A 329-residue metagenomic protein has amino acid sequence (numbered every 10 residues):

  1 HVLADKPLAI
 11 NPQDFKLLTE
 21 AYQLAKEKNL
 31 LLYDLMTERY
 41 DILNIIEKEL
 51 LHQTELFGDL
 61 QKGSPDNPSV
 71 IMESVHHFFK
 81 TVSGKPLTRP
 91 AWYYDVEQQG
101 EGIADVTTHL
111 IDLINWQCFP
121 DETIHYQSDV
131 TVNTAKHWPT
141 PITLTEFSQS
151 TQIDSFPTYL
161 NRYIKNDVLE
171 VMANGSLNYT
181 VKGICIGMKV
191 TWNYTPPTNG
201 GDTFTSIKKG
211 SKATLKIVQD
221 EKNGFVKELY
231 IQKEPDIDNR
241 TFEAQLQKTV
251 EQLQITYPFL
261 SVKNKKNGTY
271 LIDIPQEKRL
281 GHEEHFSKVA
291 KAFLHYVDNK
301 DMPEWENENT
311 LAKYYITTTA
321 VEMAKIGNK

Functional and structural regions predicted by a protein language model:
H1-A4: Rossmann-fold NAD(P) dinucleotide-binding segment
L8-P86: A contiguous active-site-proximal alpha/beta segment in oxidoreductase catalytic domains
I10-Q13, L35, R39, G102 (+3 more regions): Extracytoplasmic/periplasmic, Sec-exported soluble proteins
P12-Y22, K26, L31, V106 (+4 more regions): Peripheral/terminal regions associated with large enzymatic or DNA-binding modules
E38-D41, D66-V70, V75-H76, V96-Q99 (+3 more regions): Glycine-rich beta-alpha junction loops
Q61-L87, H137-Y163, I237-K266: Charged, glycine/proline-rich intrinsically disordered loops and linkers
S83-G201: Rossmann-like dinucleotide-binding domain that binds NAD(P)(H)
D105, L110, N115-C118, E122-Q127 (+3 more regions): C-terminal helical cap and adjacent loop that interface with cofactors, partners, or active-site loops
